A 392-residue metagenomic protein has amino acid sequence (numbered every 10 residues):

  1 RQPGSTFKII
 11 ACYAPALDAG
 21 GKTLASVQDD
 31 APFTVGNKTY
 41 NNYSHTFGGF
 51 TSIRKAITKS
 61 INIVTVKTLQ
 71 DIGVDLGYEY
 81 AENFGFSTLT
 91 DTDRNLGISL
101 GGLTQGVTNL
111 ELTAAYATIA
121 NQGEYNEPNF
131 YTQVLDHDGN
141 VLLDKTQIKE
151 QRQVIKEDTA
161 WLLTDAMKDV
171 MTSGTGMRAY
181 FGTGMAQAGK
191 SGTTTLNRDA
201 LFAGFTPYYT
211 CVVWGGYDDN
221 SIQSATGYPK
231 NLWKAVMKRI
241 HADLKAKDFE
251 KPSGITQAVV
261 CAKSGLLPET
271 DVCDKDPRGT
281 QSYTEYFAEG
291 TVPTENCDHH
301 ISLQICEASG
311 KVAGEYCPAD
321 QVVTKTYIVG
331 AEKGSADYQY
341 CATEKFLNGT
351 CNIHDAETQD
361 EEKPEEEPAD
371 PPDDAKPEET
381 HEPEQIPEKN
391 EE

Functional and structural regions predicted by a protein language model:
R1, T23-S26, A81, R94 (+2 more regions): Periplasmic/cell-envelope proteins involved in peptidoglycan metabolism and beta-lactam response
Q2-Q28, A56, A115-I119, L163 (+2 more regions): Active-site SXXK
L17-S26, S87-L89, N121-N126, D243: Secondary-structure transition/capping motifs at alpha-helix termini and the adjoining loop/turn into the next element
G21-G77, Y125, H137-D169: Conserved catalytic neighborhood of penicillin-recognizing serine enzymes
S26-V27, K55, T65-T68, Y80 (+5 more regions): Structural recognition of the beta-strand scaffold that forms the well-ordered cores of secreted hydrolase catalytic
T39-N41, G73-A114: Mid-domain, small-residue-enriched loop/turn segments at the edges of structured enzyme/sensor domains
G106-H299: A penicillin-recognizing enzyme superfamily signal
K145-Q147, A258-C261, D271-C273, R278-E285 (+4 more regions): Intrinsically disordered, low-complexity repeat and linker tracts
